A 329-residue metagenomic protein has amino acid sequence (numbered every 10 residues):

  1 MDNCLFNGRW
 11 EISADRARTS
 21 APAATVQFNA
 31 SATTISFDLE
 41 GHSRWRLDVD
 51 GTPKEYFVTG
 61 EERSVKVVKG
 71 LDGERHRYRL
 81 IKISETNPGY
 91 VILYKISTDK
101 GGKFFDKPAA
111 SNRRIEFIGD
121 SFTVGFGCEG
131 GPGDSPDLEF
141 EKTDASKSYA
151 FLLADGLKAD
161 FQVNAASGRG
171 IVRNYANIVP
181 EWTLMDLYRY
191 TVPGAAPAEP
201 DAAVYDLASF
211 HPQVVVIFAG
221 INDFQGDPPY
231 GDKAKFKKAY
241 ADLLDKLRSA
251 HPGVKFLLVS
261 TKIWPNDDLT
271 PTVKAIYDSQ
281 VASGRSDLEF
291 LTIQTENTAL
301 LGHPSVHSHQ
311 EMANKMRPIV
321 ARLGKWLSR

Functional and structural regions predicted by a protein language model:
M1-I118, F122-A145, G324-R329: N-terminal secretory targeting modules
A21-A23, S135-K237, W264-P271, H303: Conserved SGNH/GDSL esterase-like catalytic core that processes O-acyl groups on lipids and polysaccharides
F105-P108, D201-H211, D245-A250, W326-L327: Surface-exposed acidic, glycine-flexible loop patches that form ligand/cofactor-binding and adhesion interfaces
R114-I118, T123, F161-A165, Q213-F218 (+2 more regions): Structural recognition of the beta-strand scaffold that forms the well-ordered cores of secreted hydrolase catalytic
T123, K158, Q162, G220 (+4 more regions): Sec-exported extracytoplasmic/periplasmic mature domains
Y240-D245, V273-Y277: Generic structural signal for well-ordered alpha-helices, preferentially at hydrophobic/aromatic core positions
V254-S283, D287-F290: C-terminal hydrophobic structural anchor segments that stabilize assembly/packing rather than catalytic chemistry
L300-R329: Histidine-centered active-site loop/cap adjacent to the catalytic His in serine esterases/O-acetyl transfer systems
